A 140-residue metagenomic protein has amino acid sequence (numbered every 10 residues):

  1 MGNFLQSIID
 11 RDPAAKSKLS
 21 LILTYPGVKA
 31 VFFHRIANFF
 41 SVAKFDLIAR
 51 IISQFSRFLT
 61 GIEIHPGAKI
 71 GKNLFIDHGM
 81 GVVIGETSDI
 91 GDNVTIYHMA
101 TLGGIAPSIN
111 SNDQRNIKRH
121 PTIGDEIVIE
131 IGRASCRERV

Functional and structural regions predicted by a protein language model:
M1-T60: Terminal amphipathic alpha-helical/low-complexity segments used for targeting or macromolecular assembly
V42-R139: Flexible, glycine/small-residue-enriched loop-and-beta-strand segment within the central core of proteins
